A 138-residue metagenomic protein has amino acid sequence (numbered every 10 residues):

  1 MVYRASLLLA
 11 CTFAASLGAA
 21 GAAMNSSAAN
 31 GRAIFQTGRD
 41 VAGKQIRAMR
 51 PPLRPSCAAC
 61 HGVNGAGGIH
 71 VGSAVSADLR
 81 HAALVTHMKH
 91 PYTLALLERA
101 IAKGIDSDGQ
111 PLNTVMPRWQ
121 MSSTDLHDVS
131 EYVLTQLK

Functional and structural regions predicted by a protein language model:
M1-A5: Positively charged n-region of N-terminal signal peptides that target proteins for export
S6-S16: Bacterial N-terminal signal peptides
A19-L53: Electrostatic cytochrome c docking/interface patches
S27, V75, G109-L112: N-terminal alpha-helical segment
A29-A33, A58, A77, A95 (+3 more regions): Solvent-exposed, polar/charged alpha-helical surfaces in well-ordered, non-transmembrane soluble domains, broadly
F35-Q36, H61, I105, L137: Protein kinase-like catalytic domain
G43-L96, V115-M121: Gly/Gly-Pro-rich "capping" loops immediately C-terminal to redox-active cysteine motifs in periplasmic/lumenal
L94-S107, T114-K138: C-terminal capping alpha-helices of c-type cytochrome domains
